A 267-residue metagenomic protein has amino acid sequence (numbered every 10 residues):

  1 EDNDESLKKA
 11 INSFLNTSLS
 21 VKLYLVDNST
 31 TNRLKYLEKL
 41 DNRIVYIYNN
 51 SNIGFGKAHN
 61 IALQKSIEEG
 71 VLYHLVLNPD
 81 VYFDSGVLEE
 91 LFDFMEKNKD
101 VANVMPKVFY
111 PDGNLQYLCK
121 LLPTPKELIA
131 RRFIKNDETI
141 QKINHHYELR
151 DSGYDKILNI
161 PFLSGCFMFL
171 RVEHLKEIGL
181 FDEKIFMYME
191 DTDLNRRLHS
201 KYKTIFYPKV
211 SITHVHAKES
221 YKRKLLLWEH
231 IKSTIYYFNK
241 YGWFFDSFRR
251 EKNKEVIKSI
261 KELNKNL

Functional and structural regions predicted by a protein language model:
D2-N16: Short, well-formed alpha-helical segments that are part of the catalytic scaffolds of diverse glycosyltransferases
D2-N3, L25-Y36, S51: A conserved acidic beta->alpha catalytic loop
N49-E69: Glycine-rich, basic loop-to-helix element that forms the pyrophosphate-binding segment of sugar-nucleotide handling
G70-Y82: Short beta-strand-to-loop acidic/aromatic patch adjacent to the donor-nucleotide binding site
Y82-L118: Conserved donor NDP-sugar-binding/catalytic core segment of glycosyltransferases
P123-I160: Short, flexible, basic/aromatic active-site loop/helix in glycosyltransferases
G153-D155, N159-S211: A short, conserved alpha-helix in the catalytic core of glycosyltransferases
D193-R196, S200-L267: Active-site-adjacent helix/loop segment of glycosyltransferases that harbors family-specific signature motifs
